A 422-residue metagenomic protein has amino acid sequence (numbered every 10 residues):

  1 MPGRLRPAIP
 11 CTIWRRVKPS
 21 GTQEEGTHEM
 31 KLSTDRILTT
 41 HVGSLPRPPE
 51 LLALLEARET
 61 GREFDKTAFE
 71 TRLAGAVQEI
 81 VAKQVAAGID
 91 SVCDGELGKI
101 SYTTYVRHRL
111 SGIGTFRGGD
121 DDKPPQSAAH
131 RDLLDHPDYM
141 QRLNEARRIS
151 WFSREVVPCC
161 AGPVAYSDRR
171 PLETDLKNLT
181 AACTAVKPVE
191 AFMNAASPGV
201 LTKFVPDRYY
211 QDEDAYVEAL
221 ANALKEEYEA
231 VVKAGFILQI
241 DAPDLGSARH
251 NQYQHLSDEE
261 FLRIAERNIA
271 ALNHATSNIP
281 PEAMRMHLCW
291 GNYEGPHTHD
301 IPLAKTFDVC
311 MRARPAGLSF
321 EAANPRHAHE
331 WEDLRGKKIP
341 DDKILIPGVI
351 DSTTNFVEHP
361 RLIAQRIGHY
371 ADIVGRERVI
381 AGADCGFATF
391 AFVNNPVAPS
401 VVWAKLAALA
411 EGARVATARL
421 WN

Functional and structural regions predicted by a protein language model:
R4-R6, R15-R16: Basic polycationic patches enriched in arginine
C11-E29: Short, Lys/Arg-enriched N-terminal segments with co-localized hydrophobic residues within the first ~10-30 amino acids
Q23-N422: Domain-level signal for soluble alpha/beta catalytic cores
